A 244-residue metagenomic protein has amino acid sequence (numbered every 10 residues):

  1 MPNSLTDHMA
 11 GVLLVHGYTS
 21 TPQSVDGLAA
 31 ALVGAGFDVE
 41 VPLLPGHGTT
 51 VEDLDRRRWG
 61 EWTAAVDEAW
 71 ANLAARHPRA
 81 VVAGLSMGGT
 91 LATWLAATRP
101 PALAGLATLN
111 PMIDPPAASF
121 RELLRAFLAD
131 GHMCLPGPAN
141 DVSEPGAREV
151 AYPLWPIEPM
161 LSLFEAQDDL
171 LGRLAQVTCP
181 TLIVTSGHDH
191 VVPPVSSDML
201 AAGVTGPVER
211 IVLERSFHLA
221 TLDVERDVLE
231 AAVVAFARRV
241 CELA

Functional and structural regions predicted by a protein language model:
M1-T50: Short, surface-exposed "cap/lid" segments of acyl-processing enzymes
L28, C179, P193-A202: Short alpha-helix in the alpha/beta-hydrolase fold that links the catalytic acid
E40, D198, A202-L219: Catalytic histidine neighborhood in serine/cysteine hydrolases with alpha/beta-hydrolase-type architecture
G84-G88, A92: Gly/Ala-rich beta-loop-alpha elbow adjacent to hydrolase catalytic centers
P101-G131: Flexible "cap/lid" loop of the alpha/beta hydrolase fold
P156-R173, C179: Active-site nucleophile elbow and catalytic-triad environment of alpha/beta-hydrolase enzymes
V177, I183-T185, D189: Short beta-strand/loop motif that positions the catalytic acidic residue of the alpha/beta-hydrolase fold
R215-A244: Catalytic active-site module of serine/aspartate enzymes centered on a nucleophile-bearing elbow/loop
